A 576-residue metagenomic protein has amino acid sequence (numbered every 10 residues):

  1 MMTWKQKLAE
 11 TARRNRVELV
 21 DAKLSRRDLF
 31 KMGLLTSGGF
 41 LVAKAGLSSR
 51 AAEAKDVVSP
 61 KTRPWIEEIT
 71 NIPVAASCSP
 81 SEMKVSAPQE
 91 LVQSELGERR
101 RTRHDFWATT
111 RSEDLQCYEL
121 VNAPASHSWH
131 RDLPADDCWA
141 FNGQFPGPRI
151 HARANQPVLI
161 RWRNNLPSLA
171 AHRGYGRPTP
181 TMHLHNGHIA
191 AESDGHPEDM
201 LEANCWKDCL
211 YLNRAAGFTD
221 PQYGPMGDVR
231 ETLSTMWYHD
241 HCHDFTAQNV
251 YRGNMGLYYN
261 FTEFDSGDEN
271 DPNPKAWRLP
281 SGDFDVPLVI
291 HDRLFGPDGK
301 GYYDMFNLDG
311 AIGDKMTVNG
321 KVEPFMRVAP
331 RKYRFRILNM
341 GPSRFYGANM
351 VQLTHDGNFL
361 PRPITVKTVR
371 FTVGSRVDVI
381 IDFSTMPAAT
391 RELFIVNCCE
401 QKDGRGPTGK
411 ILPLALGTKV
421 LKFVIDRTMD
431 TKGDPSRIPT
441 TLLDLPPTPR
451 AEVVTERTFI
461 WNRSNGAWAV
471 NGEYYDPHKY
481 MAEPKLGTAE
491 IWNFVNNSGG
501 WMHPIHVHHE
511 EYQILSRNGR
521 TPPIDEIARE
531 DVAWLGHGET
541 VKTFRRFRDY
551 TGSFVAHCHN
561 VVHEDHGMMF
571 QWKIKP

Functional and structural regions predicted by a protein language model:
M1-D28: N-terminal secretory signal peptides
A22, D28-A52: N-terminal export signals
K55-D114: N-terminal pre-domain segments of enzymes
T110-F261, D265, R344-R370, E392-K410 (+3 more regions): Histidine- and aromatic-enriched segments that form or immediately flank copper-ligand environments
N122-A123, V286-R293, D298, L443-G466: Predominantly extracellular/luminal regions of secreted and cell-surface proteins, especially disulfide-bonded
N186-N204, L210-L212, I290-I438, P522: Histidine- and aromatic-rich segments of cupredoxin/plastocyanin-like copper-binding domains
E263-G282, T428-L442, T448-A451, P576: Low-complexity, Pro/Ser/Thr- and charge-rich linker/hinge segments at domain boundaries
